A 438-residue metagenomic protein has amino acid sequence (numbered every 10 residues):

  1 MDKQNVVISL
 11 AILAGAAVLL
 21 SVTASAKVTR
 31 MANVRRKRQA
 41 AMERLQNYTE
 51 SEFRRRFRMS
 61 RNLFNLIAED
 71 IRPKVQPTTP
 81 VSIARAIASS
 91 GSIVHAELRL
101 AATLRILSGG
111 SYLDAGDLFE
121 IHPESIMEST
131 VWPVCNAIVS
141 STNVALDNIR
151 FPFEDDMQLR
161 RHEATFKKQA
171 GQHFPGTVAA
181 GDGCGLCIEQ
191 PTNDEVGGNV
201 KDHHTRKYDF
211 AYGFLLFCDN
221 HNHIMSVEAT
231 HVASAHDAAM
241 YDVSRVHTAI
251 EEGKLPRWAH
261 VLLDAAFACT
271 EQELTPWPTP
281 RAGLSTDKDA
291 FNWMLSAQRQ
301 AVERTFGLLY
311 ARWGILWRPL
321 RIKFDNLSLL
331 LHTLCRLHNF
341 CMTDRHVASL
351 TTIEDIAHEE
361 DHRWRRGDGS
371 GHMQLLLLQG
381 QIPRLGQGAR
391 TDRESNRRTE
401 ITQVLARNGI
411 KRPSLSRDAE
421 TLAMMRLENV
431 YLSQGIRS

Functional and structural regions predicted by a protein language model:
M1-A88, S140-N143, T351, G367 (+1 more regions): Charged, often Cys/His-bearing segments associated with DNA-binding zinc-finger transcription factors
I8-G15, L104-R105, H332-F340: Short, hydrophobic/amphipathic alpha-helical patches that form generic packing surfaces within helical domains
R56, S60, G91-S92, L104 (+1 more regions): Short secondary-structure transition/capping motifs
L66-I67, A102, H162: A structural signal for short hydrophobic/aromatic patches embedded in well-ordered alpha helices
P80-I93, W317-F324: Short, surface-exposed loop/turn segments at secondary-structure junctions
H95-G109: Short, amphipathic alpha-helical "recognition" segments used to contact nucleic acids or chromatin
S111-S438: Short, well-ordered secondary-structure "scaffold" segments embedded in the functional core of diverse domains
